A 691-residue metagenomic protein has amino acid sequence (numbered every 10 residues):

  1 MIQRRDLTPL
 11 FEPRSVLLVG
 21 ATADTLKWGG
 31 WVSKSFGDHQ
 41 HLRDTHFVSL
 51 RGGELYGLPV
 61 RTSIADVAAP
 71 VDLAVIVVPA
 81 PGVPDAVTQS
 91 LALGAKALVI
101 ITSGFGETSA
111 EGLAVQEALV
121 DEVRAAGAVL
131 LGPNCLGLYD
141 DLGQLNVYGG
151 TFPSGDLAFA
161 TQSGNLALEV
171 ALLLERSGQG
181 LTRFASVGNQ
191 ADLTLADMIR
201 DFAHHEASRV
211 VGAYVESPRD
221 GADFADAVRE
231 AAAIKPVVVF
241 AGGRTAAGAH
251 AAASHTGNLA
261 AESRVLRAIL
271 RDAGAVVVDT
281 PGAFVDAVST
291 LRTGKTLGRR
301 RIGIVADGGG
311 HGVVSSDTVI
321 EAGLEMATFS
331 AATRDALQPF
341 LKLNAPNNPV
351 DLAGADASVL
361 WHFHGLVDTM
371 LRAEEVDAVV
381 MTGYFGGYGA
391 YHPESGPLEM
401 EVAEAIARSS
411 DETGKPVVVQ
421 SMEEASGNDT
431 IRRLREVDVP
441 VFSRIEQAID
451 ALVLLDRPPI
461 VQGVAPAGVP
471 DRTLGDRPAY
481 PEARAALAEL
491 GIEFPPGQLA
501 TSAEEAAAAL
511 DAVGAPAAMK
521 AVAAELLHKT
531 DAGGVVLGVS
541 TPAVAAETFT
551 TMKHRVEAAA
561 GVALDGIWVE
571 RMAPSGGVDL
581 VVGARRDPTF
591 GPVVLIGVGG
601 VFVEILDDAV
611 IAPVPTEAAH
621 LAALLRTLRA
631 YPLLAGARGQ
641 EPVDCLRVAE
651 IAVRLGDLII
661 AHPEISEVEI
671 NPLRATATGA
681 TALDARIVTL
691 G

Functional and structural regions predicted by a protein language model:
M1-G691: Catalytic-core regions of core metabolic enzymes, especially those transforming organic acids/acyl-group intermediates
